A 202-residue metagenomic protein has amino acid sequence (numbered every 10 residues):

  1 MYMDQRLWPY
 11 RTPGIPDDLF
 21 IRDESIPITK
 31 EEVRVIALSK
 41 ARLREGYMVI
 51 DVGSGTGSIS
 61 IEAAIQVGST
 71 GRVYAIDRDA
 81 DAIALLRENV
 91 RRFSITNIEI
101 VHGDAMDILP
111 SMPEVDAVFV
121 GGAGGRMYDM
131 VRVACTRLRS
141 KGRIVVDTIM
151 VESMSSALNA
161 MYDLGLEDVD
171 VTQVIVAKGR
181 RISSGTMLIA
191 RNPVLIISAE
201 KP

Functional and structural regions predicted by a protein language model:
M1-I50, D81-F93, L188: Class I SAM-dependent transferase core
S39-R44, I65-Q66, T136: Glycine-rich helix-loop-beta junction characteristic of Rossmann-like nucleotide cofactor-binding loops
G53: Conserved S-adenosyl-L-methionine
T56-S69: Conserved SAM-binding loop of SAM-dependent methyltransferases across substrates and taxa, primarily the Class I
T70-Y74: Short beta-strand element of Class I
I76-E114: S-adenosyl-L-methionine
E114-G122: Short SAM/SAH-binding signature in class I
V133-L195: C-terminal substrate-binding/active-site "lid" region of AdoMet-derived donor-dependent transferases
